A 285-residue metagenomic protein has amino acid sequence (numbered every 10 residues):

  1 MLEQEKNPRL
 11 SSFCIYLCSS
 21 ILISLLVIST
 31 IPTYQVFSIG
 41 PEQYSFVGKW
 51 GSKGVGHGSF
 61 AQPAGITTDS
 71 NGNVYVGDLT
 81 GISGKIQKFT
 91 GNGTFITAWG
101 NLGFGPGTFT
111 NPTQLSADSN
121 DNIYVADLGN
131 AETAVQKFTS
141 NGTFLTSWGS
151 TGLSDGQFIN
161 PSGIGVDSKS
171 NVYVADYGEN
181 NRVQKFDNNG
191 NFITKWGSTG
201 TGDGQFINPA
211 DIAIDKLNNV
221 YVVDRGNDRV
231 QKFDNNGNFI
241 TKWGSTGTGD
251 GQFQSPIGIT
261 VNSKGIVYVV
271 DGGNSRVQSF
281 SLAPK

Functional and structural regions predicted by a protein language model:
M1, L26, P284-K285: Generic low-polarity alpha-helical segments
M1-S12: N-terminal secretory signal peptides that target proteins for export/translocation
Q4, Y16, Y34-Q35: Low-complexity, intrinsically disordered or signal/transmembrane-proximal segments
Y16-S19, W196: Intrinsically disordered, low-complexity proline-rich regions
C18-S29: Bacterial N-terminal signal peptides
T30, Q35-K285: Flexible "stalk/tail and boundary" regions
